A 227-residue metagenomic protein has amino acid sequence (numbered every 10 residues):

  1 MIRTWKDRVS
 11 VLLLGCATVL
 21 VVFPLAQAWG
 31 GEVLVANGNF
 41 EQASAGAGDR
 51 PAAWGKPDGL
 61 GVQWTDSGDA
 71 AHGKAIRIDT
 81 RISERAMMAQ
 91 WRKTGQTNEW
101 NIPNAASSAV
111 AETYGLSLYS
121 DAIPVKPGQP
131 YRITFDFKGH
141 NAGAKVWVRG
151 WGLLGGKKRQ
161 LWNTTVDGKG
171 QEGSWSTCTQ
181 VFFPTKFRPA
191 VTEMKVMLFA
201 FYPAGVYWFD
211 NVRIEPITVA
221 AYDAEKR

Functional and structural regions predicted by a protein language model:
M1-V11: N-terminal secretory signal peptides that target proteins for export/translocation
T4-K6, L20, S67, V166: Serine/threonine-rich, low-complexity intrinsically disordered segments
V11-P24: Bacterial N-terminal signal peptides
A28-R227: Extracellular and organelle-lumenal recognition/adhesion modules and their flexible linkers in secreted
